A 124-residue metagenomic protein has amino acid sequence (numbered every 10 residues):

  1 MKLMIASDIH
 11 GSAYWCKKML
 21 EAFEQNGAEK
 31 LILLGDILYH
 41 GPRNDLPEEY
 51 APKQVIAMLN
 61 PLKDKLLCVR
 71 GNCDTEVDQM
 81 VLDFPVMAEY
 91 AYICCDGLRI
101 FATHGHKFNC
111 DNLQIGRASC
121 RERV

Functional and structural regions predicted by a protein language model:
K2-C95: Core catalytic region of metal-dependent phosphoesterases/phosphodiesterases, especially metallo-beta-lactamase-like
C16, D111-I115: A short, polar/proline- and glycine-enriched secondary-structure boundary/capping micro-motif
Q114-V124: Residue-level detector of conserved catalytic or cofactor/ligand-binding positions in enzyme active sites
